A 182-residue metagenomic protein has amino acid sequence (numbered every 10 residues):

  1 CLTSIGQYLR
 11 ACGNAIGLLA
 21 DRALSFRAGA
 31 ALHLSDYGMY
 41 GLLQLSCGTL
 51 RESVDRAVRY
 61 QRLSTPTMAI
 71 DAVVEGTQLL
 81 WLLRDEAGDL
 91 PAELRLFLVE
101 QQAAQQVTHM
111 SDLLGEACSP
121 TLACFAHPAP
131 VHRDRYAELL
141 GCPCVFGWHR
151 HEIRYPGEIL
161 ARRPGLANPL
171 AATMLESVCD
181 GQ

Functional and structural regions predicted by a protein language model:
C1-L80, H132: N-terminal low-complexity or simple alpha-helical regulatory segments that function as activation/interaction modules
C12, V54, A103-Q106, C179: Hydrophobic alpha-helical core bundles mediating ligand binding, dimerization, or RNAP-core interactions
Y37-Q44, E86-E93, L160-A161, D180-G181: Short hinge/gating elements
C47, D55, S64-V99, T108-A129 (+1 more regions): Conserved binding/catalytic microenvironments
Y60, Q105-H109, L113, V178-G181: Conserved short hydrophobic interaction patches
R95-V99, A103, N168, A172: Short, charged, low-complexity patches
P130-V131, R135-Q182: Extended mid-to-C-terminal alpha-helical interaction segments
